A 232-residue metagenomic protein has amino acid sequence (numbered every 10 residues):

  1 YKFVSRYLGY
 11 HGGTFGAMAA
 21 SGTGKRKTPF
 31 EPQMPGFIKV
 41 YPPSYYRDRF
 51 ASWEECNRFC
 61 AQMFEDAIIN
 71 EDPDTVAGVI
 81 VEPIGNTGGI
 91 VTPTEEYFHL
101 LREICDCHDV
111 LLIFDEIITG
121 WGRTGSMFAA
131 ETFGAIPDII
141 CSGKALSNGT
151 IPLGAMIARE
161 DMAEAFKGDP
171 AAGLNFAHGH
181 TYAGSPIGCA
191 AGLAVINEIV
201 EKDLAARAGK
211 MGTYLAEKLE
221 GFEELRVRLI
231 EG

Functional and structural regions predicted by a protein language model:
Y1-G232: Conserved N-terminal phosphate-binding loop of PLP-dependent enzymes in the Aspartate aminotransferase
